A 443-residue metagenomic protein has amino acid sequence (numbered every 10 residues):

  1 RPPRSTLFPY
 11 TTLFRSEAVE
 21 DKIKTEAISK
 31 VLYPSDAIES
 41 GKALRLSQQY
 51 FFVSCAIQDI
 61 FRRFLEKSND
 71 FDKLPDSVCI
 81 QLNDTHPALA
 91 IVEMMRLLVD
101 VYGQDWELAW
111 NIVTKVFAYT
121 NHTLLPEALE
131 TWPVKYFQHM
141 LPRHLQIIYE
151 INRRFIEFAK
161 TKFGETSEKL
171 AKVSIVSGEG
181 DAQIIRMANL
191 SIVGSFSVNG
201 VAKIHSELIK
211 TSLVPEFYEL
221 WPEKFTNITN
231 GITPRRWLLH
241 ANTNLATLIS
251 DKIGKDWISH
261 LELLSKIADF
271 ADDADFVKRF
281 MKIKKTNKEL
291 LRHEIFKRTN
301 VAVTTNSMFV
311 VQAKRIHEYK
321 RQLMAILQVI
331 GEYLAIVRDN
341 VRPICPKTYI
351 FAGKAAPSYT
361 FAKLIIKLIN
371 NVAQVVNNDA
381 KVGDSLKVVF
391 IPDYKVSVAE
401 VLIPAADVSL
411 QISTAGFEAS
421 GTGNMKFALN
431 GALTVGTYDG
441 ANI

Functional and structural regions predicted by a protein language model:
P2-T12: Single conserved hydrophobic/aromatic residue that forms the stacking wall/gate of nucleotide- or nucleobase-binding
L32-S47, F71-N83, I91-D100, E127-E130 (+9 more regions): Glycine- and acidic
R63-P75, L98-N111, Y119, T123 (+9 more regions): Secondary-structure transition/capping motifs at alpha-helix termini and the adjoining loop/turn into the next element
D105-E150, T414-I443: Catalytic or ion-translocation cores adjacent to nucleophile or general acid/base/metal-coordination motifs in diverse
V113-T114, T120-V193, I350-G353, D407: C-terminal, helix-dominated tail/subdomain
F117, L124-A128, K135, K285-A399: Long, K/E/R/D-enriched contiguous segments that form extended
E216-K266, P404-A405, I412-I443: Catalytic binding pocket for nucleotide-activated donors in carbohydrate/polymer assembly enzymes
A241-A302, F309: Extended, charge-enriched "interface" segments that sit outside catalytic cores
